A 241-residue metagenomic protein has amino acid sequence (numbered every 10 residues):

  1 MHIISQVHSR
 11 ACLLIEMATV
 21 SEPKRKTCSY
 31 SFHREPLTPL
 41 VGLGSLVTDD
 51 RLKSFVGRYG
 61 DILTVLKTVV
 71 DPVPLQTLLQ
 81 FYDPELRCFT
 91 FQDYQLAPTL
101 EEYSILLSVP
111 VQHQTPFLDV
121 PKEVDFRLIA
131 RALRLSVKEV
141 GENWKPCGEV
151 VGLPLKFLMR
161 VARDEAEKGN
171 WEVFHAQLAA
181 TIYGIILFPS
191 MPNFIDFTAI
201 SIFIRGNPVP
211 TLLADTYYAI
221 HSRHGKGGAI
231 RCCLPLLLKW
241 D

Functional and structural regions predicted by a protein language model:
M1-Y217: N-terminal leader regions that mediate targeting or early regulatory function
S190-M191, R205-A214, Y218-D241: Extended, charged interaction scaffolds in large complex subunits
